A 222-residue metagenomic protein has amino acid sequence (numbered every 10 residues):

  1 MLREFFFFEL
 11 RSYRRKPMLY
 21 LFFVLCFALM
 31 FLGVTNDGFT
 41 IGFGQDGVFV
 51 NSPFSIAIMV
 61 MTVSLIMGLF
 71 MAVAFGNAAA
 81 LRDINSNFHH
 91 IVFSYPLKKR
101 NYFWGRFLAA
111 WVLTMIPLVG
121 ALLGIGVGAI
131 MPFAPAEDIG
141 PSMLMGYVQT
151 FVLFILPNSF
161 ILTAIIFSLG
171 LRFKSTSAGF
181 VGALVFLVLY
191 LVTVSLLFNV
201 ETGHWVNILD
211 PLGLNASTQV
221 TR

Functional and structural regions predicted by a protein language model:
M1-F23: Aromatic- and glycine-rich beta-strand/loop motifs that create alpha-glucan
F7-R11, H89, G170: Solvent-exposed, non-membrane alpha-helical residues enriched in polar/charged side chains
R14, N77-I116: Helix-loop-helix units of permease transmembrane domains in multi-pass membrane transporters, especially ABC
M18, K98, S175-G179: Membrane-helix interface segments
L19, H90, F103, G179-F180: Hydrophobic/aromatic positions within or immediately flanking transmembrane alpha-helices of multi-pass small-molecule
F22, C26-A74, W104-K174, P211-T221: Secretory targeting signals
L32-D37, T176-S217: Transmembrane helix segments
F75, N87-F88, T163-A164, F180: Transmembrane alpha-helix boundary/hinge residues in polytopic small-molecule transporters
